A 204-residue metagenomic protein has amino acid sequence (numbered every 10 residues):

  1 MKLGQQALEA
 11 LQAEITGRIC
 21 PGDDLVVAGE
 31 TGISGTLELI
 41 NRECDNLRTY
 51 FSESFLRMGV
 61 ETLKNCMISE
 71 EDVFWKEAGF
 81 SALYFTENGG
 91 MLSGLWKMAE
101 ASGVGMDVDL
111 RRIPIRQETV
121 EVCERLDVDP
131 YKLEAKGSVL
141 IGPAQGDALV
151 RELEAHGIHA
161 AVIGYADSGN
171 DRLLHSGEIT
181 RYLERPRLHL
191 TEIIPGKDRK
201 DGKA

Functional and structural regions predicted by a protein language model:
M1-E38, H159, Y165: Glycine-rich anion-binding loops of enzyme active sites
K2-R18, R57-F74: Active-site glycine-rich loop that binds ribose-phosphate moieties when present
L37-M58: Short, compositionally biased
G59-E134: Active-site-proximal betaalpha loop/short-helix elements that scaffold phosphoryl/nucleotidyl transfer chemistry
T86-E87, G105-P114, K132-L133, V150-G177: Beta-strand->loop->alpha-helix junctions that form or flank phosphate-binding loops in nucleotide-handling enzymes
G142-A148: Helix N-cap motif at beta-to-alpha junctions
H156-A204: Acidic, Ser/Thr/Pro-rich beta/coil linker or hinge segments at domain junctions
